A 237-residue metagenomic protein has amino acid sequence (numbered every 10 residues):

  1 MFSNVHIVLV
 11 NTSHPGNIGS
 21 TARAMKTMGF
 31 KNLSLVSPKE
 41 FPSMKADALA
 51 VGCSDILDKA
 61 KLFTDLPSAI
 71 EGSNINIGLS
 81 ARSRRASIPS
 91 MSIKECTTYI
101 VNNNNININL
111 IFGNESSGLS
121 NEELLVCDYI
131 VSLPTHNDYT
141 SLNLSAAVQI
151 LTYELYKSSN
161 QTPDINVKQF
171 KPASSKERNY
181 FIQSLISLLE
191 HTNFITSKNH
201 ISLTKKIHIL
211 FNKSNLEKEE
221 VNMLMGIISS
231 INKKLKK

Functional and structural regions predicted by a protein language model:
M1-K237: Post-transcriptional modification and biogenesis factors for structured RNAs of the translation apparatus
